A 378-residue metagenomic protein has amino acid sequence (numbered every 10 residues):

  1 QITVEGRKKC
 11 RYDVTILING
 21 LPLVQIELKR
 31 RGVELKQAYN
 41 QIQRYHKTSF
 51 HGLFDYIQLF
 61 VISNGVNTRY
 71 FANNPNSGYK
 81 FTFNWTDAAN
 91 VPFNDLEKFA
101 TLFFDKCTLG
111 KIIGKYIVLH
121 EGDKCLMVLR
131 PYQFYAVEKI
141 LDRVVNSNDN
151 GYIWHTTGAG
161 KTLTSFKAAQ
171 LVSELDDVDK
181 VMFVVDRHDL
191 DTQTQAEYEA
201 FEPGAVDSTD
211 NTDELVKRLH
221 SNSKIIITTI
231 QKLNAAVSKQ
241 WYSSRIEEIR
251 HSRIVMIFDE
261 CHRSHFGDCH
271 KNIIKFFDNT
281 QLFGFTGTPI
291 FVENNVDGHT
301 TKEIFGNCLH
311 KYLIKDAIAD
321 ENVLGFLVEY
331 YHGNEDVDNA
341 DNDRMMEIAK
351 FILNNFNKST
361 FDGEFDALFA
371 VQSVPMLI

Functional and structural regions predicted by a protein language model:
Q1-K180, D189-A205, S221-I225, Q231 (+1 more regions): ATP-dependent helicase/translocase motor core
F60-I62, F183, M256, G284 (+1 more regions): Structural beta-sheet core signal
F99, D123-P131, Y330-A349: C-terminal or mid-to-C-terminal helical accessory/interaction module adjacent to the motor/catalytic core
W154-H155, D179-R187, F365-S373: Conserved RecA-like ASCE P-loop NTPase motor core of nucleic-acid helicases/translocases
V185-H188, S208-V216, I230-A235, Q372-V374: Conserved helicase motor
D213-I226, E248: Conserved motor-coupling elements within RecA-like helicase/translocase cores
Q231-V337, M345: Signature of the SF2 helicase/ATPase Hel1-core->accessory helical subdomain module
V337-I378: Conserved helicase/translocase motor-coupling segment
